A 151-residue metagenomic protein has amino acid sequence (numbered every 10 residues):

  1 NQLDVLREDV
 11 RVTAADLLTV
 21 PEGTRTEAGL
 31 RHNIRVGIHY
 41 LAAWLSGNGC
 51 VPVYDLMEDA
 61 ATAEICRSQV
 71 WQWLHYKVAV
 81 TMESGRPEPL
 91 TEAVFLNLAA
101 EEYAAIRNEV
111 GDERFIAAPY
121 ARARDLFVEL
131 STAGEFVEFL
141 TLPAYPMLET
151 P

Functional and structural regions predicted by a protein language model:
N1-P151: Non-catalytic helical/linker scaffolds that mediate oligomerization, partner binding, and domain coupling around large
